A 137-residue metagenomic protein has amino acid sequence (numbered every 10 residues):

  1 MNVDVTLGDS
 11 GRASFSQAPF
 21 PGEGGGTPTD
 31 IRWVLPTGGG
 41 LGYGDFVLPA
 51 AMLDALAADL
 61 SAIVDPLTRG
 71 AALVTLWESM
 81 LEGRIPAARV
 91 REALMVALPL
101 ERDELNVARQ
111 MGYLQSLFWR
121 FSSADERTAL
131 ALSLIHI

Functional and structural regions predicted by a protein language model:
M1-I135: Non-catalytic accessory/interaction domains
